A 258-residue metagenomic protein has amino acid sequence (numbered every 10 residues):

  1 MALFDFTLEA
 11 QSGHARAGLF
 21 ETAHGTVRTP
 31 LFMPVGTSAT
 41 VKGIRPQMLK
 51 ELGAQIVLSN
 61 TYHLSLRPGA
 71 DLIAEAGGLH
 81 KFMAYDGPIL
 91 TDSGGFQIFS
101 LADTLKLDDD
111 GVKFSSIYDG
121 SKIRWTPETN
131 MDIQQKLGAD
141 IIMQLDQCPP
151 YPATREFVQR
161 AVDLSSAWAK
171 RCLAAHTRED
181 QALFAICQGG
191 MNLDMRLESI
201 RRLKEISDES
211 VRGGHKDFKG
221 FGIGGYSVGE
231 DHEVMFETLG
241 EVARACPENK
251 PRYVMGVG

Functional and structural regions predicted by a protein language model:
M1-T177: Non-catalytic, usually N-terminal nucleic-acid engagement modules in DNA/RNA processing proteins
D163, A175-G258: Glycine-rich phosphate/ribose-binding loops and adjacent secondary-structure elements that form binding surfaces
